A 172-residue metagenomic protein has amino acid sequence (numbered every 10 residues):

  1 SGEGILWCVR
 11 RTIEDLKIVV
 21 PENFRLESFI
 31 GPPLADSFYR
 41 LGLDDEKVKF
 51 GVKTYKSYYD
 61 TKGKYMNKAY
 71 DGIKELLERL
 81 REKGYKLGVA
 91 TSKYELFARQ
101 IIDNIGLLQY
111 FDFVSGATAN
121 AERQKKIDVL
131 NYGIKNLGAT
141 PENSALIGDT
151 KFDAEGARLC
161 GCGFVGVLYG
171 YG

Functional and structural regions predicted by a protein language model:
S1-R25: Active-site neighborhood of HAD-like aspartate-dependent phosphohydrolases
V9, L76-I102, A117: Substrate-recognition element of Asp-dependent hydrolases with the DxDx(T/V) motif
T12-I13, P33-E46, I101, G133-I134: Helix-loop "lid/cap" segments that line or gate small-molecule binding pockets
L16-V20, Y39-K74, K83: Metal-dependent phosphoesterase signature
V19, D44, L108-D112, T140: Conserved H-loop
R25, L108-R123: A short, structured active-site edge motif that brings together acidic residues
Q124-E155: Conserved Lys-Pro-Asp/Glu-containing loop-to-beta segment of HAD-superfamily phosphomonoesterases, centered on
A145-G172: Acidic, Mg2+-coordinating phosphoryl-transfer loop and its flanking beta/alpha structural elements, shared across
